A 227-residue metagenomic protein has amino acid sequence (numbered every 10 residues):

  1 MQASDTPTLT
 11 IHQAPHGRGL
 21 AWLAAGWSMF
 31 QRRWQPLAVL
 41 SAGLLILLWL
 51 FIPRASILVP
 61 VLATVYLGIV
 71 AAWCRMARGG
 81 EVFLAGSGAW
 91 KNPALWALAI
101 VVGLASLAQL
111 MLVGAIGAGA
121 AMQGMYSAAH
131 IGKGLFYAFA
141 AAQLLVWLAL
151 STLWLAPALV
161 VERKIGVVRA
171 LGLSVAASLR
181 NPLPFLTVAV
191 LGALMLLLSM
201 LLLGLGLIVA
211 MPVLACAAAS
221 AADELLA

Functional and structural regions predicted by a protein language model:
M1-A227: Hydrophobic alpha-helical membrane segments
